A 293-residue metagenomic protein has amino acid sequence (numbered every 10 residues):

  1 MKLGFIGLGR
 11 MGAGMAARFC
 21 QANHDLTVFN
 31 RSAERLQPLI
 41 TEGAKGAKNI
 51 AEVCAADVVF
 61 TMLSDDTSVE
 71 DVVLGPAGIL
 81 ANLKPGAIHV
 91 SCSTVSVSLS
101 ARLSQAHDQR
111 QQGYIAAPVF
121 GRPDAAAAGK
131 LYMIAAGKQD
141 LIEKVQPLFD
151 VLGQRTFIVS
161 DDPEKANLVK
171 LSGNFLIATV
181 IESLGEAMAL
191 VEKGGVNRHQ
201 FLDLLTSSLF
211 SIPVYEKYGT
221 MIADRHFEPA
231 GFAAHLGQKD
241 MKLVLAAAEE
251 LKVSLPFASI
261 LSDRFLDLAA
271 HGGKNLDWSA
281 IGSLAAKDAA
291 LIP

Functional and structural regions predicted by a protein language model:
M1-M62, A87, P123, R155: NAD(P)+-binding Rossmann beta1-loop-alpha1 motif at the extreme N-terminus of oxidoreductases
M15-A16, L103, L148, L190: Hydrophobic residues within alpha-helices that form the first helical element adjacent to the glycine-rich loop
L26, G46, Y114-I115, T156 (+2 more regions): Hydrophobic beta-strand scaffold residues
I50-G113: Rossmann-fold NAD(P) dinucleotide-binding segment
T94-F175: Rossmann-fold dinucleotide-binding core
P163-D288: Helical "substrate-binding/catalytic lid" subdomain of Rossmann-like NAD(P)-dependent dehydrogenases/reductases
